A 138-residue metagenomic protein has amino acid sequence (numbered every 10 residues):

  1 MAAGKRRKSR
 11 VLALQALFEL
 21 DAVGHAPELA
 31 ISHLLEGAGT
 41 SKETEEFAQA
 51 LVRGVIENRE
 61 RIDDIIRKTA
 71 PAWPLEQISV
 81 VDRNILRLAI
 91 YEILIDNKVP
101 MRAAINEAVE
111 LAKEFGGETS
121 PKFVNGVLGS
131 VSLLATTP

Functional and structural regions predicted by a protein language model:
M1-P138: N-terminal interaction/assembly modules
